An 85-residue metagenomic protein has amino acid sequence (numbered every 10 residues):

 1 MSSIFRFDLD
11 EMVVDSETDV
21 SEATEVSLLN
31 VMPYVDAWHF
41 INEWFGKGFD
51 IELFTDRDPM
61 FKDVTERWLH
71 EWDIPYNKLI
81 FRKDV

Functional and structural regions predicted by a protein language model:
M1-I4, G48-D50, Y76: A general structural motif
S2-T18: Asp-based phosphoryl-transfer active-site loop
M12, F54-D56: Ser/Thr-glycine-rich phosphate-binding loops at phosphate-binding pockets of nucleotides, nucleotide cofactors
V13-T24, D73-I80: Short, basic/glycine-rich phosphate-binding loops at helix/coil junctions that contact nucleotide phosphates
T18, D56-D58: Histidine- and/or cysteine-centered catalytic micro-motif in compact active-site loops
E22-E52, M60-E66: Short, acidic loop-to-helix structural element flanking the phosphoryl-transfer center in phosphate-processing enzymes
P59-V85: Substrate-recognition "cap/lid" segment bordering the active-site pocket of phosphatases
